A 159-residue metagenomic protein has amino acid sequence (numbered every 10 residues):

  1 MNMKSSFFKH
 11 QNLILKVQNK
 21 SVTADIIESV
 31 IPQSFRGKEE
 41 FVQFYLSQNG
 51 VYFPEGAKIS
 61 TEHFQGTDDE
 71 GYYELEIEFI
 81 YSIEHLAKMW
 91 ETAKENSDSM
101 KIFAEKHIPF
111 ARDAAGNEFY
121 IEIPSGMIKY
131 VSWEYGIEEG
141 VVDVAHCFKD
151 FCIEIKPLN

Functional and structural regions predicted by a protein language model:
M1-A115: A surface-exposed partner-binding patch
S82-H85, E122, C147: Helix N-cap / beta->alpha transition motif
E105, I123-S125: Residue-level signal for tight coil/turn positions that link beta-strands
R112, I123, S132: Pocket-edge structural micro-motifs
N117-I123: Broad, structure-driven detector of short, well-ordered beta-strand segments within folded domains
G126-G136: Intrinsically disordered, low-complexity regulatory segments enriched in Ser/Thr/Pro and charged residues
E134-N159: Compact, glycine/acidic-enriched structural inserts
